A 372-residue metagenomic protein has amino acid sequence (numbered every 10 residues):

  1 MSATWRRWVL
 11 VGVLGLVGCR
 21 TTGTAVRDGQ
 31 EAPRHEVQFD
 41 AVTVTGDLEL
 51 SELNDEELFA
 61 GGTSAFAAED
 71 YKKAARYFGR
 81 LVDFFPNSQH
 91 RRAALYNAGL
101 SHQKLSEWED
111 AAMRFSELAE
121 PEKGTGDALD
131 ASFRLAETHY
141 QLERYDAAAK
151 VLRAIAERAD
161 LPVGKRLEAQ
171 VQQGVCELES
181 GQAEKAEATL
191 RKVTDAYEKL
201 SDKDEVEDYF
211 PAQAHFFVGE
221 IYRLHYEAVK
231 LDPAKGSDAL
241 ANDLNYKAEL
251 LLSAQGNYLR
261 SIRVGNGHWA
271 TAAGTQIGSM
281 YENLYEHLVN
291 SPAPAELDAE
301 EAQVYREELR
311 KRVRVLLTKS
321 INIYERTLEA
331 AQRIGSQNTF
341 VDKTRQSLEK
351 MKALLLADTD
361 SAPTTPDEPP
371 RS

Functional and structural regions predicted by a protein language model:
M1-C19: Sec-dependent bacterial lipoprotein signal peptides
S2, G18-S372: Acidic, polar-rich low-complexity tracts and alpha-helical solenoid repeat scaffolds
